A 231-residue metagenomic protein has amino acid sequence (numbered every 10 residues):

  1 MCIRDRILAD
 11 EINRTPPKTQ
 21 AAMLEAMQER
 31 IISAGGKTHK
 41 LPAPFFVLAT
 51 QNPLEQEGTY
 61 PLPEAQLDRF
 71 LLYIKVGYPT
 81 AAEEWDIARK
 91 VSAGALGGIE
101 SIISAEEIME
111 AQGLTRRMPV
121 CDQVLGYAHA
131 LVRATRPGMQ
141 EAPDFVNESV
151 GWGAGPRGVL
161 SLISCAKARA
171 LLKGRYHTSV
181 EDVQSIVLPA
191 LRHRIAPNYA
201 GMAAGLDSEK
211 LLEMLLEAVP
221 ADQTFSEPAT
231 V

Functional and structural regions predicted by a protein language model:
M1-D5: Conserved small/polar residues in nucleotide/adenosyl-binding loops
I7-A9, T15: Walker B beta-strand of ABC/ABC-like P-loop ATPase nucleotide-binding domains, specifically the conserved hydrophobic
R14-A22, M27-M118, K167-R169: Canonical AAA+ ATPase core
A26, L131-A134, L162, P189-A190: Conserved catalytic core of Hanks-type protein kinase domains
L62, E83, I103, P119 (+4 more regions): Alpha-helix N-cap and coil->helix boundary residues
I87-A88, A128, I186-L191: Short alpha-helical scaffolding segments that buttress acidic/His motifs in well-ordered protein cores
G98-V159: Conserved AAA+ ATPase small/helical "lid" subdomain
M139-V231: C-terminal engagement/docking regions of AAA+ P-loop ATPases
